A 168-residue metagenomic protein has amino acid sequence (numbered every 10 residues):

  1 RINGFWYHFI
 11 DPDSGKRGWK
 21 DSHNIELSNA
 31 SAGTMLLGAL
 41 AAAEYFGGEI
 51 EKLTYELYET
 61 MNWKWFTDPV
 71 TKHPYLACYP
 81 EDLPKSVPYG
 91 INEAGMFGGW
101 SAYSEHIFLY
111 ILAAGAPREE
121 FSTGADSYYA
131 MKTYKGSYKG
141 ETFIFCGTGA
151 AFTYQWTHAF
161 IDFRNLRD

Functional and structural regions predicted by a protein language model:
N3-T34, L40-A41, Y45-D168: Extended ligand-binding clefts on enzyme/binding-domain cores
